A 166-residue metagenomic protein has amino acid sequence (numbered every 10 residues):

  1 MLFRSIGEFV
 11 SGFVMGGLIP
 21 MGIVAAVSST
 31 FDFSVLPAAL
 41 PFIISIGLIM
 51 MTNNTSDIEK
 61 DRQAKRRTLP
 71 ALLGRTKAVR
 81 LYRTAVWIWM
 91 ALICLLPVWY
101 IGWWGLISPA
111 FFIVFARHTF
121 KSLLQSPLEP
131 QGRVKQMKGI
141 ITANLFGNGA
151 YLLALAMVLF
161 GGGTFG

Functional and structural regions predicted by a protein language model:
S5-G7: Short acidic/glycine- and proline-prone juxtamembrane loop motifs at membrane-interface regions of multi-pass membrane
V10-L48, L72-T76, Y82-G166: Hydrophobic alpha-helical transmembrane segments
L48-P70: Acidic (Asp/Glu-rich) catalytic motifs at the cytosolic membrane interface
